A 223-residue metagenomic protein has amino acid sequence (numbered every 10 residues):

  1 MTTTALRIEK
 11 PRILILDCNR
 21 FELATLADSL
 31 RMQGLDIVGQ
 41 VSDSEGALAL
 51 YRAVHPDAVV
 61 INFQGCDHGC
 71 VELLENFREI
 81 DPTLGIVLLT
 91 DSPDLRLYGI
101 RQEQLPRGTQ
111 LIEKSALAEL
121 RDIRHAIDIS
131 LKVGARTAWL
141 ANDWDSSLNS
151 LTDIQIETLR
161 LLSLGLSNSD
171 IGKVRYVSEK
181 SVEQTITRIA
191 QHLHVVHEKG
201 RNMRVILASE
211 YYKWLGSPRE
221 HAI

Functional and structural regions predicted by a protein language model:
M1-A138: N-terminal regulatory/sensing modules of transcriptional regulators
A49, K173, Q191: Alpha-helical residues within the helix-turn-helix
C66, S150-L151, G200: Residue-level marker of regulatory loop/turn positions in helix-turn-helix DNA-binding domains and in histidine
E79-D94, V177-Q191, V205-A208: Conserved long hydrophobic alpha-helices within structured protein cores
K114, S169, H192-V196: Alpha-helix C-capping/helix-to-loop hinge sites
W139-T187: Helix-turn-helix DNA-binding segment
R188-I223: Basic, Lys/Arg-enriched C-terminal extension of HTH/homeodomain DNA-binding domains
